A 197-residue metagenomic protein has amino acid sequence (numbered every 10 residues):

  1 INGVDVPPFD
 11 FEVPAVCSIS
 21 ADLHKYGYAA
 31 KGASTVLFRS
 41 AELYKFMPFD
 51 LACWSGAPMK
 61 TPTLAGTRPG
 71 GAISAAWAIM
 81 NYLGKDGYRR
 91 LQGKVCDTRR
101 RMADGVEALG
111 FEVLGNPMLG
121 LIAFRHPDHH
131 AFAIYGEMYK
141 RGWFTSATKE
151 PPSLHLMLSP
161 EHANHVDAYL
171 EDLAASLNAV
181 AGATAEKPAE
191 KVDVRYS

Functional and structural regions predicted by a protein language model:
I1-M118, F124-P127, R195-S197: Active-site C-terminal subdomain of aminotransferase-like
K85-Q92, C96-G110, G115-S197: Non-catalytic terminal extensions of PLP-dependent enzymes
